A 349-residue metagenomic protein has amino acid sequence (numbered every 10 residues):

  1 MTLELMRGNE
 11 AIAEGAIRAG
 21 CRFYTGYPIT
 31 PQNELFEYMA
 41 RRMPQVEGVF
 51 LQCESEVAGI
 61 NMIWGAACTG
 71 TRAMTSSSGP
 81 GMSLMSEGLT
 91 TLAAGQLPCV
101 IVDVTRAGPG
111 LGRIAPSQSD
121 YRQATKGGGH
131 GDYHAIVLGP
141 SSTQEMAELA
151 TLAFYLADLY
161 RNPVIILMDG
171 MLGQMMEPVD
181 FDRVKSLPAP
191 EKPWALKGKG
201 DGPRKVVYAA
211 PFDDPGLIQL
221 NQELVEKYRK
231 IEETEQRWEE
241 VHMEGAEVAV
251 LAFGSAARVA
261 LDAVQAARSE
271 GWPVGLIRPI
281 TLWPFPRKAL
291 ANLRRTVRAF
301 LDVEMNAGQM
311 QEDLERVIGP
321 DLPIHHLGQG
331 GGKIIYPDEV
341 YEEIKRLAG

Functional and structural regions predicted by a protein language model:
M1-G127, H134, H326, Y336-I344 (+1 more regions): Thiamine diphosphate
R7-A11, V225-V248, L261: Glycine-/acidic-rich phosphate or pyrophosphate-binding loops and their flanking alpha/beta elements
Q32, R161-E240: Conformationally flexible catalytic loops at phosphate/diphosphate-handling active centers
A115-D169: Conserved thiamine diphosphate
E240-I277, W283-A289: Redox- and metal-dependent alpha/beta enzyme cores, enriched for Fe-S-associated oxidoreductases and cofactor-handling
Q265-S269, L276-P320: Glycine-rich, anion-gripping cofactor-binding loops and their flanking helix/strand elements in enzyme active sites
E304-G349: Peripheral docking tails and interdomain loops at the edges of cofactor- or intermediate-handling domains
